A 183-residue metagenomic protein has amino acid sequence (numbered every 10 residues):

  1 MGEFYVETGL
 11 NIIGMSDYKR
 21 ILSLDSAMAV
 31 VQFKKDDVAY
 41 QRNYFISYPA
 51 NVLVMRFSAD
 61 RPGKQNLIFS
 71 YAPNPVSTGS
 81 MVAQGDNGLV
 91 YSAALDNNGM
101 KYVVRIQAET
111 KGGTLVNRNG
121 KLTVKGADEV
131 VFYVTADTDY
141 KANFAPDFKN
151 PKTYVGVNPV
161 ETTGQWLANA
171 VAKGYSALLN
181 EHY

Functional and structural regions predicted by a protein language model:
M1-Y183: Acidic/polar, glycine-enriched structural segments that form the non-catalytic walls/loops of the carbohydrate-binding
